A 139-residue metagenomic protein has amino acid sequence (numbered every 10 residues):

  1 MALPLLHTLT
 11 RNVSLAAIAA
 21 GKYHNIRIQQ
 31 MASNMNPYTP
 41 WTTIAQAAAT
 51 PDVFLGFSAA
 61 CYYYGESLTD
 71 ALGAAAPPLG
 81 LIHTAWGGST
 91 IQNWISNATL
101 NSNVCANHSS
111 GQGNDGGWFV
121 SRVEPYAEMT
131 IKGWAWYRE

Functional and structural regions predicted by a protein language model:
M1-E139: Cell-envelope and extracellular/periplasmic
